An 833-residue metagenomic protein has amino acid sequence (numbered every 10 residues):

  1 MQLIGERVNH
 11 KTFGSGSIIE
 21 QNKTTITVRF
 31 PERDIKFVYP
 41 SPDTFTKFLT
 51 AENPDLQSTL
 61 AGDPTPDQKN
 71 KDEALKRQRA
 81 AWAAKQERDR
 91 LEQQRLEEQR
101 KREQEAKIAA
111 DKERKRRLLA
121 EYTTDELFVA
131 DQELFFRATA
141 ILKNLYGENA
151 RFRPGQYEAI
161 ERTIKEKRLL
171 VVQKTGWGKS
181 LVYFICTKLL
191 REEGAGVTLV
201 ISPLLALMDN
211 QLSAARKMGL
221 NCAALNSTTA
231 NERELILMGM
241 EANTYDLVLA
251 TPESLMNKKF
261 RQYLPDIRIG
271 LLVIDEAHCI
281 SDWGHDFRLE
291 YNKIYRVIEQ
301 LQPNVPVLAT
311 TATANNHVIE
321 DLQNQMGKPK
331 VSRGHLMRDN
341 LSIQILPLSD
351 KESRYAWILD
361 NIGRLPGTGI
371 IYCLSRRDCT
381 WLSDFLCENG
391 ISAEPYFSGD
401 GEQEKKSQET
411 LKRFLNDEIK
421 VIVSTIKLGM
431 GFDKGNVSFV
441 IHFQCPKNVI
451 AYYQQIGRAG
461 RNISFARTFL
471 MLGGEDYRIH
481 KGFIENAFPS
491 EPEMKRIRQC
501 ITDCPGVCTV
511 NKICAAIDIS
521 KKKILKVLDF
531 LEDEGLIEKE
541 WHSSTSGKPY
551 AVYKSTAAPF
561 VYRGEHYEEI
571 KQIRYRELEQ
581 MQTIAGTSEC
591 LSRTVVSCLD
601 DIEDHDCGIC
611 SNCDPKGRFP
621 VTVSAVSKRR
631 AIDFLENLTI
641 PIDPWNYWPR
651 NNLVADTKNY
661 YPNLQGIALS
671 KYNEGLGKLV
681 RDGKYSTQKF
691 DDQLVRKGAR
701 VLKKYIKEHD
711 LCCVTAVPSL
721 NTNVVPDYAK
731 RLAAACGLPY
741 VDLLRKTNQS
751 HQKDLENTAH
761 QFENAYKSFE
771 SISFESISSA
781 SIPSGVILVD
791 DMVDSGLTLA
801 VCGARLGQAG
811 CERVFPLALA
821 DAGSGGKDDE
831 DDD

Functional and structural regions predicted by a protein language model:
Q2-I4, K11-F45: Basic/aromatic-rich interaction segments and small domains that mediate binding to polyanionic partners
E32, V38-D43, T50-E52, S58-L169: Helicase-associated low-complexity/disordered flanking segments
A140-L142, A150-P154, E158-S180, T187-R191 (+6 more regions): Helicase motor core with emphasis on the C-terminal RecA-like subdomain
I185, L189, D321, R731 (+1 more regions): Active-site signature of alpha/beta-hydrolase-fold catalytic machinery across serine- and Asp/Cys-nucleophile hydrolases
P306, H709-L720: Short glycine-rich phosphate-binding loop at a beta-alpha junction
L341, K628-C713, P726-K730, A734 (+2 more regions): Active-site-facing substrate-recognition patch
I419, I441, C445-Q454, G460-Q665: C-terminal accessory region of SF2 helicases/translocases
D503, E534-I537, E708-D710, V741-D833: PRPP/pyrophosphate-binding module of the type I phosphoribosyltransferase fold
